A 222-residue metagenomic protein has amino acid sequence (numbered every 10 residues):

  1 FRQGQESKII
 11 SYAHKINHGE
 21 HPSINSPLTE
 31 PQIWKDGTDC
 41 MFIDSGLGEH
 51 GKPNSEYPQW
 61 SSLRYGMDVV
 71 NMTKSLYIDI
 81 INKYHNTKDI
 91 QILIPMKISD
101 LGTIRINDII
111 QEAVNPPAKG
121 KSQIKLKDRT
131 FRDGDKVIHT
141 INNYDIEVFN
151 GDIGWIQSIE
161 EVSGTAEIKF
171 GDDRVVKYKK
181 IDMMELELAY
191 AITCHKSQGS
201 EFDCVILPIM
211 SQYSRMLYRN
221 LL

Functional and structural regions predicted by a protein language model:
F1-V137, N143-I146: Conserved helicase motor core of P-loop NTPases
Q3-Q5, S99-G102, D145-E147, V162-T165 (+2 more regions): Flexible loop/turn segments at secondary-structure boundaries
V69-V70, V114, V137-I138, V148 (+3 more regions): Extended aliphatic helical segments
Q111, N115, N142, E161 (+1 more regions): Hydrophobic alpha-helix feature that most strongly marks membrane-spanning transmembrane helices and their immediate
D133, T140, I181-E185: A contiguous, basic/glycine-rich beta-loop/short-helix subdomain that forms a polymer-engagement track
G134, N150-I153: Glycine-centered loop/turn motifs
D152-L222: C-terminal accessory regions
